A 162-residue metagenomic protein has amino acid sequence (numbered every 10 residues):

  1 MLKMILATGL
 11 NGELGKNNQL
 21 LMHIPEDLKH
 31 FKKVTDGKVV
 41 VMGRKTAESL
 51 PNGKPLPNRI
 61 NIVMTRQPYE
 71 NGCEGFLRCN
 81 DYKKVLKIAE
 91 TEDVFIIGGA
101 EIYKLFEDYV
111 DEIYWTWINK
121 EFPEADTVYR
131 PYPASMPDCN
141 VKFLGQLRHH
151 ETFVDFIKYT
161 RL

Functional and structural regions predicted by a protein language model:
M1-L162: Enzymes that bind and transform nitrogen-containing heteroaromatic metabolites
